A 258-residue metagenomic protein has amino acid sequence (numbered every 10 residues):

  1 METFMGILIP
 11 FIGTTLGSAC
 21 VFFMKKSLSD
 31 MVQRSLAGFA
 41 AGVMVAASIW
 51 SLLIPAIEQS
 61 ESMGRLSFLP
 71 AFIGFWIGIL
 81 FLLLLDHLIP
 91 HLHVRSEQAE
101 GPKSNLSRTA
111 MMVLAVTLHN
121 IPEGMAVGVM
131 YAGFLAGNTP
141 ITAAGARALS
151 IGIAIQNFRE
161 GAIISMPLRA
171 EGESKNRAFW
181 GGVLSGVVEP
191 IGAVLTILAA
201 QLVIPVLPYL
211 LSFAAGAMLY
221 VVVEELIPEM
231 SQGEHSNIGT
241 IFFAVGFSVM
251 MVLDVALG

Functional and structural regions predicted by a protein language model:
M1-G258: Intrinsically disordered, metal-sensing/regulatory segments
